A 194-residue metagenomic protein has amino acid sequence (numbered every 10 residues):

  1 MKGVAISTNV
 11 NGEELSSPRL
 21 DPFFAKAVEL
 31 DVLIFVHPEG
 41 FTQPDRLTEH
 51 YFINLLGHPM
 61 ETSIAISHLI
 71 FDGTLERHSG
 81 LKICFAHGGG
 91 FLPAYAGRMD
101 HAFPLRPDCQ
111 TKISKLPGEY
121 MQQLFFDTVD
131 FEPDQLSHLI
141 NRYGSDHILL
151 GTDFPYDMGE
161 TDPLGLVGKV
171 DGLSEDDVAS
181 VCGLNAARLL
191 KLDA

Functional and structural regions predicted by a protein language model:
M1-H147: Catalytic pocket-lining loop regions of alpha/beta-barrel enzymes, especially the amidohydrolase/enolase/GH5 lineages
L81, F91, F126, D130-L149 (+1 more regions): Mid-to-C-terminal alpha-helical segments outside catalytic/metal-binding sites
